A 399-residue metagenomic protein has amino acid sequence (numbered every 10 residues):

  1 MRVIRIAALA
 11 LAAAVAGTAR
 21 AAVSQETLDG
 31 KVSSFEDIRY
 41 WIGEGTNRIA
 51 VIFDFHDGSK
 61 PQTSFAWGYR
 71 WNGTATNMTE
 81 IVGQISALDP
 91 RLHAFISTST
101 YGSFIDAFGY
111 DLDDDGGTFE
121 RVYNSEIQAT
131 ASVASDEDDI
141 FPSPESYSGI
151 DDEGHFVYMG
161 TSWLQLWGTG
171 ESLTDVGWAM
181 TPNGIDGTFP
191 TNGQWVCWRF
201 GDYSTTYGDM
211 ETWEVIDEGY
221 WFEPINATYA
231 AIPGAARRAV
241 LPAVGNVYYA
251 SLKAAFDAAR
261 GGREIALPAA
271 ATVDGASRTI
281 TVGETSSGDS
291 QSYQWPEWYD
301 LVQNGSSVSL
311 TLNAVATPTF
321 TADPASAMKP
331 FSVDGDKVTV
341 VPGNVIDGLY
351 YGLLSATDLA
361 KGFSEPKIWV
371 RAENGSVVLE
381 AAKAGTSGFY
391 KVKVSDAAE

Functional and structural regions predicted by a protein language model:
M1-R5: Positively charged n-region of N-terminal signal peptides that target proteins for export
A7-A16: Bacterial N-terminal signal peptides
G17-A21: Sec/Tat signal peptide C-region and signal peptidase I cleavage site
A22-A235: Ubiquitin-like/PB1-type beta-grasp interaction modules and other compact soluble beta-rich domains
S86-D89, Y203-S204, A269-A271, S286-S287 (+3 more regions): Acidic glycine-/aspartate-rich tracts in secreted/extracellular proteins
A236-I265: Acidic Gly/Asp/Thr-rich repetitive segments characteristic of extracellular carbohydrate-active and adhesion proteins
E264-T285: N-terminal extracellular ligand-recognition/capping segment immediately after the signal peptide
W298, N313-E399: Short, composition-biased motifs enriched in small/polar/acidic residues
